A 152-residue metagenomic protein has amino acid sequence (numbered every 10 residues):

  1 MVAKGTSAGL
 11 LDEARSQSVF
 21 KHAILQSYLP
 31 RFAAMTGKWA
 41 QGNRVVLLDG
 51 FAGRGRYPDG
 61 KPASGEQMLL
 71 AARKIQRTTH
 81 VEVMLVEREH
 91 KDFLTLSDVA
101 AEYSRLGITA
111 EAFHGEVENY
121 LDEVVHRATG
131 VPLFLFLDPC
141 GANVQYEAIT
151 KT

Functional and structural regions predicted by a protein language model:
M1-A3, N43-R44: Active-site-adjacent bridging/hinge elements
T6-A14: Glycine- and acidic
L11, A23-V125: SAM cofactor-binding core of SAM-dependent methyltransferases, primarily the Rossmann-like beta-alpha-beta module
A110-T152: Active-site segment flanking the S-adenosylmethionine/decSAM binding pocket in AdoMet-dependent transferases
